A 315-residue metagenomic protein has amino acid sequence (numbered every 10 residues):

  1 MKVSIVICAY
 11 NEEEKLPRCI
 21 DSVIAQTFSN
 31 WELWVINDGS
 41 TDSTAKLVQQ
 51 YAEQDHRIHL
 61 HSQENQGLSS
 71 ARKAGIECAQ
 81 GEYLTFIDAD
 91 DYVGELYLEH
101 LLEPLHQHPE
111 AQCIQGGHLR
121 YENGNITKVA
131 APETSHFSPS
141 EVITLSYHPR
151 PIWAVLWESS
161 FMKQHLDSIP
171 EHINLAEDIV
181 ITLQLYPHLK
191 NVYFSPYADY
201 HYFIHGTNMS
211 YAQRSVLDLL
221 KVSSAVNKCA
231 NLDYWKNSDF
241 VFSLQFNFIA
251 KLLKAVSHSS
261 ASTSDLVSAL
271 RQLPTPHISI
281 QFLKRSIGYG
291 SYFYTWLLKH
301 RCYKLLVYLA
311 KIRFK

Functional and structural regions predicted by a protein language model:
E12-A25: Short, well-formed alpha-helical segments that are part of the catalytic scaffolds of diverse glycosyltransferases
S22, S29, N37-K46, D88: A conserved acidic beta->alpha catalytic loop
Q63-A79: Glycine-rich, basic loop-to-helix element that forms the pyrophosphate-binding segment of sugar-nucleotide handling
L84: Short aromatic/hydrophobic "clamp" motif used to bind/position activated sugar donors
G94-E171: Flexible acidic/His/Gly-enriched loops in nucleotide-sugar-dependent glycosyltransferase catalytic domains
P139-V216: Conserved nucleotide-sugar donor-binding catalytic segment
A198-H205, Y211-S238, A250-P276: Catalytic core of nucleotide-sugar-dependent glycosyltransferases
H258-K315: Membrane-interface aromatic/basic loop that binds lipid-linked glycans or pyrophosphate carriers, typified by
